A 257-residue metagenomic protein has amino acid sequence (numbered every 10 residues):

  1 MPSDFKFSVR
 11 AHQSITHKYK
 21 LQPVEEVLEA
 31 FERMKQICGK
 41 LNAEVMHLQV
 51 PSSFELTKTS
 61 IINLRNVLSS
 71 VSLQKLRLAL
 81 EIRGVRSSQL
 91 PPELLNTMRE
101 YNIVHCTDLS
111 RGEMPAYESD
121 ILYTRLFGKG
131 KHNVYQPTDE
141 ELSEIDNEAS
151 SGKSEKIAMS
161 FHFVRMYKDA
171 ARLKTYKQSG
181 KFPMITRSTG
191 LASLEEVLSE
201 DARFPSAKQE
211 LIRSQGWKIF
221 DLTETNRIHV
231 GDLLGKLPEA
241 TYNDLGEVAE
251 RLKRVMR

Functional and structural regions predicted by a protein language model:
M1-T186: Residues lining hydrophobic/aromatic ligand-binding pockets adjacent to catalytic sites
I185-R257: Charged, amphipathic alpha-helical regulatory modules used for macromolecular assembly or allosteric control
